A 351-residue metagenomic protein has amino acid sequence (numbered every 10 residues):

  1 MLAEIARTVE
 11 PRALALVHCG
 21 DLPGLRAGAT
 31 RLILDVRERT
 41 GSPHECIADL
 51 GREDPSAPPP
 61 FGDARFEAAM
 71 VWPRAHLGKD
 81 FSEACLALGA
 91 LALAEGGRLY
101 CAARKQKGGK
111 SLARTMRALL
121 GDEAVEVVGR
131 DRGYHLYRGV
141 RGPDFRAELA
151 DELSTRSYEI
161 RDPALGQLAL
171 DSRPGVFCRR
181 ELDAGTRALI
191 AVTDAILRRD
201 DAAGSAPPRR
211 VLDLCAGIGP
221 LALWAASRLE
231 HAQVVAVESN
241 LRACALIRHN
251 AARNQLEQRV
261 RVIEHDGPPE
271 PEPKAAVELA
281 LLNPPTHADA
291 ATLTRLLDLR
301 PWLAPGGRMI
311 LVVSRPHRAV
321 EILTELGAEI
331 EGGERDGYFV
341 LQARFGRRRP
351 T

Functional and structural regions predicted by a protein language model:
M1-G51, A184-E272, A276-L282: Conserved SAM/SAH cofactor-binding pocket of Class I
A57-V71, P268-A280: A short acidic, Gly/Pro-enriched loop at the edge of an enzyme's catalytic core that lines a small-molecule cofactor
E67-K79, L214-L221, V277-D289: Conserved proline-anchored active-site loop of SAM-dependent methyltransferases that bridges a beta-strand
F81, R104, E238-A243, S314-R315: Short beta->alpha hinge that forms the Motif I/post-I loop of the SAM-binding pocket
E83-E95, T294-P305: A short glycine-rich, Lys/Arg-flanked "PGG" loop and its adjoining helix->strand segment in the class I
G96-R104, G306-V313: Conserved beta-strand signature within the Rossmann-like core of class I S-adenosyl-L-methionine
G121-T155, P316-P350: Active-site capping/gating segments
Y134-P208: SAM-dependent Rossmann-like transferase core, predominantly class I methyltransferases with a strong bias toward
